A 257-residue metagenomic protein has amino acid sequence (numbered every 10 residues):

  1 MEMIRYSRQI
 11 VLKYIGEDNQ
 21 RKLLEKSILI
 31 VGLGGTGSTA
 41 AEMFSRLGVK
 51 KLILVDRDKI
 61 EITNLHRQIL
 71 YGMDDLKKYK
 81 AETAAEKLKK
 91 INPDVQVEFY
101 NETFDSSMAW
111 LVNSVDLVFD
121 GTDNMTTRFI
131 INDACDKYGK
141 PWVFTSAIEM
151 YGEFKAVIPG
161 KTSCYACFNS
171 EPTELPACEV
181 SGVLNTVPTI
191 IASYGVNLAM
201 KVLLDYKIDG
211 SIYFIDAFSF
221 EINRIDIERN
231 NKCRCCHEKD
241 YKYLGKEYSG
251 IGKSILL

Functional and structural regions predicted by a protein language model:
M1-L257: Adenine nucleotide-associated cytosolic modules
